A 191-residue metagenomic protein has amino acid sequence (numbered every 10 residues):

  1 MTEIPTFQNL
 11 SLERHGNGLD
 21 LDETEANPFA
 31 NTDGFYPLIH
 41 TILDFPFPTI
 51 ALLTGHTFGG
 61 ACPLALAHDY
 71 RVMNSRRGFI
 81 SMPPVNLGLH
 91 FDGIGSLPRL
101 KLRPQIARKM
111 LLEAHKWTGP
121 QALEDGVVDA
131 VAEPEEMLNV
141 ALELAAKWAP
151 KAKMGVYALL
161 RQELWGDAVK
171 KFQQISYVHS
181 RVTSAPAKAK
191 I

Functional and structural regions predicted by a protein language model:
M1-L12, A146, K170-I191: Eukaryotic N-terminal low-complexity, Ser/Thr- and Lys/Arg-rich leader segments that predominantly function as
M1-Q8, E13-H40: Glycine- (often His-adjacent) and acidic-residue-rich active-site loop that binds/positions the CoA thioester
D20, L64-L66, A122, A141: Hydrophobic/aromatic residues within transmembrane alpha-helices of multi-pass small-molecule transporters
L38-L87: Glycine-rich beta-to-alpha active-site loop
G59, A114-Q121: Acidic, divalent-metal-coordinating active-site segment for phosphoryl/phosphodiester hydrolysis, typified by short
D69-Y70, K109, E113-H115, A130 (+1 more regions): Well-ordered beta-strand positions
M73-N74, G78, L87, L123-E124 (+1 more regions): C-terminal long alpha-helix characteristic of the crotonase
G95-Q105: Hydrophobic, secondary-structure "cap" segments at the distal end of domains
